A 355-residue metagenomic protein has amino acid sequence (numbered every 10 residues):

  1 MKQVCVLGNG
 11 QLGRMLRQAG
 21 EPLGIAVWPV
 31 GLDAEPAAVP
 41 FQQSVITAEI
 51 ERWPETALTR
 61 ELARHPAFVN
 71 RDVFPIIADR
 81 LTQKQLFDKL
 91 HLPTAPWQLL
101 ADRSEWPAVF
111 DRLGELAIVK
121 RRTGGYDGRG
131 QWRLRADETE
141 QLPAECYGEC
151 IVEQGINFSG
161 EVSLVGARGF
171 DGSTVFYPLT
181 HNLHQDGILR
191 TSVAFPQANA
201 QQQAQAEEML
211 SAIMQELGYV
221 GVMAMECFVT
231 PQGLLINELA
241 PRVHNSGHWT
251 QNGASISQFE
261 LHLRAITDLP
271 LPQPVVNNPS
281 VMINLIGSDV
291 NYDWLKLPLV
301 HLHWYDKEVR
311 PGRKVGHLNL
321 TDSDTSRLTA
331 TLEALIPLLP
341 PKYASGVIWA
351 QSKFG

Functional and structural regions predicted by a protein language model:
M1-Q85, S104: ATP-binding N-terminal substructure of ATP-dependent carboxylate-amine bond-forming enzymes
A78-S163, A167-I213: Active-site nucleotide/adenylate-binding loops and adjacent lid/helix of ATP-dependent enzymes
P96, L116-V119, E149-E153, M223-A224 (+2 more regions): A short linear hydrophobic-aromatic micro-motif
G166-F170, C227-P231, D306: Short, low-complexity Ser/Thr-rich regulatory SLiMs
A204-M225, T230, P241-S288: Active-site "cap" helix and flanking loop/linker of ATP-utilizing ligase/carboxylase catalytic domains
G233-L235: Conserved protein kinase catalytic/activation segment
R264-G355: Peripheral (often C-terminal) accessory segments that flank ATP-dependent C-N-forming ligase machineries
